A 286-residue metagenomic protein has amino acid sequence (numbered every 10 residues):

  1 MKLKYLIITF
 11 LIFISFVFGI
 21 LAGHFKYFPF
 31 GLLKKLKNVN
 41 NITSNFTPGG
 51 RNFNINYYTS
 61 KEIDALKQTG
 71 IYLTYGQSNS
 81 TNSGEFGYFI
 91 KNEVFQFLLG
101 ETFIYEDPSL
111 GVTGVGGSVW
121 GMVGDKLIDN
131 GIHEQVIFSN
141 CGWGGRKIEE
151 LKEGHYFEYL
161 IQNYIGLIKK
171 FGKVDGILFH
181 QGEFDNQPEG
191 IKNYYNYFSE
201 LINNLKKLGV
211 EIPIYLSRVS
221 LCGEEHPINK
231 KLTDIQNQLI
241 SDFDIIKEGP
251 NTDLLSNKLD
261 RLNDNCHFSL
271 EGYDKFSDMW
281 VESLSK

Functional and structural regions predicted by a protein language model:
M1-Y5: Positively charged n-region of N-terminal signal peptides that target proteins for export
F10-K286: Cell-envelope and extracellular/periplasmic
